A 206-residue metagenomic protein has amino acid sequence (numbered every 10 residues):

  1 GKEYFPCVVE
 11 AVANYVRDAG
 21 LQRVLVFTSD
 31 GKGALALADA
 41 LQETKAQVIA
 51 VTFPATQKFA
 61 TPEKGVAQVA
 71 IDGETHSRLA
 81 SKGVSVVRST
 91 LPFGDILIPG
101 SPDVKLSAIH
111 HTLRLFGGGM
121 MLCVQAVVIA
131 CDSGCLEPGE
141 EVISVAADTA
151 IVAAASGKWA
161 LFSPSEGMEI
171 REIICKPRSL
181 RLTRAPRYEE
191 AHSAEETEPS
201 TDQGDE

Functional and structural regions predicted by a protein language model:
G1-E196: Conserved mixed alpha/beta catalytic, RNA-binding, or beta-rich assembly cores of soluble enzyme, regulatory
E195-E206: Long, low-complexity, intrinsically disordered segments
